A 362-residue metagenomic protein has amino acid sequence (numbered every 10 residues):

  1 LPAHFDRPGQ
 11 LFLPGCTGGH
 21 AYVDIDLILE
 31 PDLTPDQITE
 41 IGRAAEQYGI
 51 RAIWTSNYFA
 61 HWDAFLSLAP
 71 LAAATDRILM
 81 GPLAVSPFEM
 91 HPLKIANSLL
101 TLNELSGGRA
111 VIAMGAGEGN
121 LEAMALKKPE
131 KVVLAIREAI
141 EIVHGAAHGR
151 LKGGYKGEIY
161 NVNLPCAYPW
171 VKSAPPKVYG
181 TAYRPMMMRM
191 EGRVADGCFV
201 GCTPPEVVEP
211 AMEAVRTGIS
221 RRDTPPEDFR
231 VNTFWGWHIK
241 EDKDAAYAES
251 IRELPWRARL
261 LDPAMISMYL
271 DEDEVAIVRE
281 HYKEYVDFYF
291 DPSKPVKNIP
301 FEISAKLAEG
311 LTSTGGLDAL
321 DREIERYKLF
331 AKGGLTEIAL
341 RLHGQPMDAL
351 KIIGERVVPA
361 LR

Functional and structural regions predicted by a protein language model:
A3-G81, P176: N-terminal beta1-alpha1-beta2 module of alpha/beta enzyme domains
F5, F12-G19, E130-A167, E213-A214 (+1 more regions): An alpha-helical appendage that flanks or caps ligand/catalytic pockets
V23-D36, V85-P92, K172-Y183, W237-K240 (+1 more regions): Active-site mouth loops of central-metabolism enzymes
I25-L29, I53-T55, L79-L83, A110-M114 (+4 more regions): Hydrophobic faces of well-ordered beta-strands that scaffold small-molecule active sites in alpha/beta enzyme cores
L33-A45, S98, A182-M190, A319-L329: Short, acidic/polar
R43-Q47, L68-R77, L99-A110, G192 (+2 more regions): Acidic (Asp/Glu)-rich catalytic clusters
A52-A74, S86, E118, A123 (+2 more regions): Glycine-rich, proline-tolerant flexible connector loops at the mouths of alpha/beta enzymes
L66-V85, A139, G354-R362: Alpha-helix-loop-beta-strand connector modules within alpha/beta enzyme cores
